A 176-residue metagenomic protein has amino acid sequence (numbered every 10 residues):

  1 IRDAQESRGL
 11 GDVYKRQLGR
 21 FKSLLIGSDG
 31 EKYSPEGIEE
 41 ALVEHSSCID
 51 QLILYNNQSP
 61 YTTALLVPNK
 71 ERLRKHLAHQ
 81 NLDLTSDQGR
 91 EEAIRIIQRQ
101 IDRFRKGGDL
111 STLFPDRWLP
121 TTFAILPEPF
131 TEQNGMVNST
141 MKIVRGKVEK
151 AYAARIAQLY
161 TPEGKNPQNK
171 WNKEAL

Functional and structural regions predicted by a protein language model:
I1-Y14: Single conserved hydrophobic/aromatic residue that forms the stacking wall/gate of nucleotide- or nucleobase-binding
K15-A41, L73-E92, D116-R117, N134 (+1 more regions): Adenylate-forming
G19, L66-P68: Flexible glycine-/small-residue-rich
R20, N57-Y61, W118-P120: Short Gly/Ser/Thr- and Asp/Glu-enriched loop/turn motifs at secondary-structure junctions
L25, Q51-I53, R103-L176: Conserved C-terminal "lid"/linker of ANL adenylate-forming enzymes
K32, H45-Q51, R72-I125: Conserved C-terminal helical docking segment of ANL/AMP-forming enzymes that engages the acyl-acceptor during
L42, A64: Residue-level signal for inorganic ion chemistry
Y55-N56, V67: Short hydrophobic alpha-helical segments used for membrane anchoring or interfacial signaling
